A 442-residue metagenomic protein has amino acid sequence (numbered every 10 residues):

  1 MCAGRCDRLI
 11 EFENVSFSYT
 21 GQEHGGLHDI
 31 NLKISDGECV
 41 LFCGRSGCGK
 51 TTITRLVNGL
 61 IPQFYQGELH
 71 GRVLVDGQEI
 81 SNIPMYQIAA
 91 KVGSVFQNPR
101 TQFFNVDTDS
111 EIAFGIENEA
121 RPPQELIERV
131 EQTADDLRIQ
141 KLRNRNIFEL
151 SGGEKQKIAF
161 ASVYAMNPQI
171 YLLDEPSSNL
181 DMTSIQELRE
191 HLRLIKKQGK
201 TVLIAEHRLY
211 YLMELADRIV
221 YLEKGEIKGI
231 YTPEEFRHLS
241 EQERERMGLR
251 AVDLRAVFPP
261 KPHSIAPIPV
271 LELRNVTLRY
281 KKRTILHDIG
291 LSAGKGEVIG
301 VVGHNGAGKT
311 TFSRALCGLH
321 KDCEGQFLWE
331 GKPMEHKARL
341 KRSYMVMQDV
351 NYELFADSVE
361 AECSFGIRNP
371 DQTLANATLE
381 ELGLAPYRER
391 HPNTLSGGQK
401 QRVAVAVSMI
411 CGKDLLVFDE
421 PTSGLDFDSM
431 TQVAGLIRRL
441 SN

Functional and structural regions predicted by a protein language model:
C43-R45, V302-H304: The feature captures the beta-strand-to-loop junction immediately N-terminal to the Walker
N58, C317: Helix-to-loop junction immediately C-terminal to a conserved catalytic motif
Q66-Q78, G325-R339: Conserved ABC transporter NBD signature motif
Q124-L142, Q372-Y387: Conserved ABC ATPase "signature" region
N146-L150, E154, H391-L395, Q399: Conserved ABC ATPase signature
Y171-D174, L416-D419: Catalytic Walker B motif of ABC-type/P-loop ATPase nucleotide-binding domains
E206-H207: H-loop/switch region of ABC-family ATPase nucleotide-binding domains
